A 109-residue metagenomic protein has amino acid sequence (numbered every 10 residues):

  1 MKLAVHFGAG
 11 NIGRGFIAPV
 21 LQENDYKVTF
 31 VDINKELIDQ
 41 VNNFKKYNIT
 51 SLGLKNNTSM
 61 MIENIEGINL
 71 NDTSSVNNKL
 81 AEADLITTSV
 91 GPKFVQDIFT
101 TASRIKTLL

Functional and structural regions predicted by a protein language model:
M1-L109: Non-transmembrane, aqueous-exposed alpha-helical and coiled segments at domain scale
